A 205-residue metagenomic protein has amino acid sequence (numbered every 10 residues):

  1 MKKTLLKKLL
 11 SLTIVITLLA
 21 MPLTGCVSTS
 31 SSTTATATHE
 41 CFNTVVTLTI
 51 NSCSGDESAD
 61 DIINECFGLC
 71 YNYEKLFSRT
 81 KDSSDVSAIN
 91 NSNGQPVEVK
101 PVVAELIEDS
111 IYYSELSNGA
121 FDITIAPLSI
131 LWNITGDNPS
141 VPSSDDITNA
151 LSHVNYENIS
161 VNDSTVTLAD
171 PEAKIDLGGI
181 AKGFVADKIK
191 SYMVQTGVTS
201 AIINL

Functional and structural regions predicted by a protein language model:
M1-K2: N-terminal hydrophobic targeting signals that begin at the initiator methionine
L5-V15, L19-I175, K188-I202: A contiguous, well-ordered beta/alpha segment that forms the leading edge of an enzyme domain
G178: Glycine- and other small-residue-rich loops at beta-strand/loop junctions that grip anionic moieties
V185: Short active-site segment of divalent metal-dependent hydrolases/proteases that encodes the spacing between
L205: Short glycine/proline-centered loop/turn elements that form peptide/ligand docking sites
